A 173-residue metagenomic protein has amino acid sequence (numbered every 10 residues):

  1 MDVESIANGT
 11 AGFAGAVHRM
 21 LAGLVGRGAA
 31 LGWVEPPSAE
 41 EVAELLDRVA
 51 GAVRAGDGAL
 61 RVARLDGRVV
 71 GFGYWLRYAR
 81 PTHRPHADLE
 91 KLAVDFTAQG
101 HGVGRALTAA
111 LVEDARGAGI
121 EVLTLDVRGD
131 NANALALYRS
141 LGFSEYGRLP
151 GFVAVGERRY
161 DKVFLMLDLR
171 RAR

Functional and structural regions predicted by a protein language model:
E4, N8-K91, D95-F96, T108-A110 (+2 more regions): Acetyl-CoA-dependent GNAT
P36, H83-H86, H101, F143 (+1 more regions): Non-catalytic, surface-exposed connector residues within folded enzymatic/regulatory domains
V94, G100-E113, G117, A136-S140: Conserved acetyl-CoA-binding loop-helix of GNAT-fold acetyltransferases
V94, R128-G129: Short amphipathic helical patch at the helix-1/turn junction of helix-turn-helix
G104, T108, D130-A134, G151-G156: Short glycine/proline-centered loop/turn elements that form peptide/ligand docking sites
T124-V127, R139, S144-F164: Conserved catalytic-core motifs of GNAT/GCN5-like acyltransferases
